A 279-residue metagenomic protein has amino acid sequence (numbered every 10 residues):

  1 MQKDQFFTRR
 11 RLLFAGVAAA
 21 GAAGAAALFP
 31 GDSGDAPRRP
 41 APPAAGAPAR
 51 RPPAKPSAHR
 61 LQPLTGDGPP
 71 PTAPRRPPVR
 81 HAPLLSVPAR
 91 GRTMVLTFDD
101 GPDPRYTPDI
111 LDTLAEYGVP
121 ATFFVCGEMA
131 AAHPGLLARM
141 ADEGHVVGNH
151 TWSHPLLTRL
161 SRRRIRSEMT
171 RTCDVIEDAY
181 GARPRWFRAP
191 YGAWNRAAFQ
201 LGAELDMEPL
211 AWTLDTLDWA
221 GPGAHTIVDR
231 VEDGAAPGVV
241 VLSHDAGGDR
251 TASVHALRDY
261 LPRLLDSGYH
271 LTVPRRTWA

Functional and structural regions predicted by a protein language model:
M1-L96, D103-Y117, D259-Y260, D266-A279: N-terminal pre-catalytic segment of deacetylase/amide-hydrolase enzymes
G91-M94, V119-A121, E143-H145, R183-R185 (+2 more regions): Short, well-ordered coil/turn segments that N-cap beta-strands
D99, L114, H150, P209 (+1 more regions): Conserved, mostly hydrophobic/aromatic
G101-P104, G127-A130, Y191-W194, W278: Short beta->alpha connector loops
D109, P155-H270, P274-A279: Catalytic domains of cell-wall/extracellular-matrix polysaccharide-remodeling enzymes, centered on de-N-acetylation
L111-E116, H133-V146, A203, D233-G234: Acidic (Asp/Glu)-rich catalytic clusters
T122-F124, G148, E208-T213: Short hydrophobic/aromatic-enriched beta-strand-loop microsegments
F124-C126, H150, A189: Structural motif
